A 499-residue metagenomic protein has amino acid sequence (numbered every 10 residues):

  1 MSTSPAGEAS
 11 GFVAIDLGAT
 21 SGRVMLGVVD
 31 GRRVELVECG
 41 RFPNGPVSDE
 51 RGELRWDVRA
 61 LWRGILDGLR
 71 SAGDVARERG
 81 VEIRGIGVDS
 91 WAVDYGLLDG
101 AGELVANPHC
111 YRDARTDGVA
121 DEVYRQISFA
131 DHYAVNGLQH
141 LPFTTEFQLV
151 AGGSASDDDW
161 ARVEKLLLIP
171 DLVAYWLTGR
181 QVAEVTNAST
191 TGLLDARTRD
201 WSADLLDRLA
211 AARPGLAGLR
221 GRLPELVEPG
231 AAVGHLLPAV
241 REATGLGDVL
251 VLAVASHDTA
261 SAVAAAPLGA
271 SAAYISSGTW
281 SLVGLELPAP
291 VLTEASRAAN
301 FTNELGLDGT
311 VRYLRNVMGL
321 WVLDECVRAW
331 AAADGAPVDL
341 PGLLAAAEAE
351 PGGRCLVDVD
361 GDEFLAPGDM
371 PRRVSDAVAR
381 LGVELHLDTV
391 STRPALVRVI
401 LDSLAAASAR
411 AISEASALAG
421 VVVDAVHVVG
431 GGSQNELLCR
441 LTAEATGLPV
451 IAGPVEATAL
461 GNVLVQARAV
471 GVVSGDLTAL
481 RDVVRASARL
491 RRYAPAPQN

Functional and structural regions predicted by a protein language model:
M1-A106, R241-L252, T446-L448, L477: N-terminal glycine/serine-rich phosphate-binding loop of ATP-dependent small-molecule kinases, especially carbohydrate
S2-P5, V13-A14, Y124-N136, F147-L168 (+8 more regions): Active-site core segments that coordinate phosphate-bearing ligands/cofactors across diverse enzyme families
D74-Y111, N136-F143, A174-D195, V227-E228: Short beta-strand-loop/turn "lid" adjacent to the catalytic site in phosphate-handling enzymes
G80-S90, K165, L418-G430: Short glycine-rich phosphate-binding loop at a beta-alpha junction
D89-A92, P229-G230, S277-W280, A425-S433: Glycine-rich beta-strand-to-loop/alpha-helix junction loops that act as flexible
H109-S128: Short alpha-helix plus adjacent loop in nuclease-associated cores
